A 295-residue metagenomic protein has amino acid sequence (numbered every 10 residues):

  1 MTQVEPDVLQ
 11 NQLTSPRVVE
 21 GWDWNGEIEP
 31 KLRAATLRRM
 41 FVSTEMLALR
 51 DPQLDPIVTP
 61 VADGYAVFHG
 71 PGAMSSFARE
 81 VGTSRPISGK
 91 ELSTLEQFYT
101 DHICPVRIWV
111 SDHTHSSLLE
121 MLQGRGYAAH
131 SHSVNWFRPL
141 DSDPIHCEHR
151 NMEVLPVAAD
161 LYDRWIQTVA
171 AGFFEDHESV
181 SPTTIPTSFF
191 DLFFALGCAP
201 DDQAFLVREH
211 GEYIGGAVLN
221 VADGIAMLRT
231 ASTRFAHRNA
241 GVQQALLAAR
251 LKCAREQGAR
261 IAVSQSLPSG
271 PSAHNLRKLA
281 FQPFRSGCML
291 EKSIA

Functional and structural regions predicted by a protein language model:
T2-T100, H115, L119, T187: N-terminal charged segments
I57-A62, S111, S117-A128, D201-G215: Conserved beta-hairpin
H69-R79, H130, V221-R229, R238: A conserved beta-turn-beta hairpin within the catalytic core of GNAT-like acetyltransferases that forms part
S84-D163, F174, Q265, S272 (+1 more regions): Acyl-donor-binding surface of acyltransferase catalytic domains
S88-Q97, T233, N239-E256, H274 (+1 more regions): Conserved acetyl-CoA-binding loop-helix of GNAT-fold acetyltransferases
H102-I103, T168-T183: Helix-loop element at the rim of GNAT/NAT acetyltransferase active sites that forms part of the acceptor-substrate
C104-V106, G224, R260, Q282: Short acidic/polar active-site loop segments enriched in Thr and Asp
V180-A236: A conserved beta-strand-loop-helix scaffold within acyl/acetyltransferase catalytic domains
